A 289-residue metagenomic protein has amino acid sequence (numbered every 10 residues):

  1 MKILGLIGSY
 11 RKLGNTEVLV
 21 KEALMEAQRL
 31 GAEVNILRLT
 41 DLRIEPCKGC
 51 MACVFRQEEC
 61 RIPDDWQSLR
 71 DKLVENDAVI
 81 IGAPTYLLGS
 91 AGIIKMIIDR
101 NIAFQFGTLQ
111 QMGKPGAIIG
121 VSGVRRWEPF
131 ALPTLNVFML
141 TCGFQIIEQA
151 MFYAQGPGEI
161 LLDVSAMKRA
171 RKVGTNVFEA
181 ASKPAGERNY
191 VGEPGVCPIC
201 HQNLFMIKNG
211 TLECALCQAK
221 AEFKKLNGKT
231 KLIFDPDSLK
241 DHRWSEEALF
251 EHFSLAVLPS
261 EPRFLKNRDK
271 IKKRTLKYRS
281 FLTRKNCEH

Functional and structural regions predicted by a protein language model:
M1-G82, L88-M96, K168, V177-F178 (+1 more regions): N-terminal beta1-alpha1-beta2 submodule of the flavodoxin-like/Rossmannoid cofactor-binding fold
Y10-L13, L37, F130, G156-L161: Ferredoxin-type iron-sulfur electron-transfer modules and their immediate structural context
L39-D41, K114, M151-F152: A short, structured active-site edge motif that brings together acidic residues
E45, R125-W127, G158-E159, K224: A short beta-to-alpha transition loop/helix N-cap that caps and shapes the active-site region
F55-C142: Helix-loop-strand module that forms the ligand-binding subsite of alpha/beta enzymes
T108-K114, F144-Q149, K183-R188: Short, structured loop/turn "capping" segments at alpha-beta junctions
V137-R169, V173-N176: Conserved anion/nucleotide-ligand pocket segment
